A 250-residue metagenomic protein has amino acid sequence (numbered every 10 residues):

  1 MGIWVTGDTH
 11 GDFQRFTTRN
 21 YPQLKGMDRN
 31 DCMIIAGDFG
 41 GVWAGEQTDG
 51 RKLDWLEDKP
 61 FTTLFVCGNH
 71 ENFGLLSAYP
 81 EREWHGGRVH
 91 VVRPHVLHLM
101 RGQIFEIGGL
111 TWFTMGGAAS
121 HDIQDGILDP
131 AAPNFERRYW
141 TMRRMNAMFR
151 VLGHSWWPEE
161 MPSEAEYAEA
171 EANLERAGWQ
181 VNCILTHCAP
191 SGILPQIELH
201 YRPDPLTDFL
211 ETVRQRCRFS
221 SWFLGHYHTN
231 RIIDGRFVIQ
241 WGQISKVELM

Functional and structural regions predicted by a protein language model:
M1-W4, Q103-T114, C183, D234-V238: Beta-strand-turn-beta hairpins that frame and shape the catalytic cleft of phosphate-ester-processing enzymes
I3-V5, M33-A36, C183-H187, F223: Structural motif
T6, G11-I107, L199, P203-E211 (+2 more regions): Core catalytic region of metal-dependent phosphoesterases/phosphodiesterases, especially metallo-beta-lactamase-like
T9-H10, F39-G40, N69-N72, A118-A119 (+2 more regions): Catalytic metal-binding/acid-base residues of hydrolase active sites
F13, W43, G192-P195, R231: Short, solvent-exposed loop/turn segments at secondary-structure junctions
G108-H200: Active-site-proximal loop/helix segment associated with metal-binding centers of metalloenzymes
R202-D204, D234-L249: Short, electropositive alpha-helical surface patch
